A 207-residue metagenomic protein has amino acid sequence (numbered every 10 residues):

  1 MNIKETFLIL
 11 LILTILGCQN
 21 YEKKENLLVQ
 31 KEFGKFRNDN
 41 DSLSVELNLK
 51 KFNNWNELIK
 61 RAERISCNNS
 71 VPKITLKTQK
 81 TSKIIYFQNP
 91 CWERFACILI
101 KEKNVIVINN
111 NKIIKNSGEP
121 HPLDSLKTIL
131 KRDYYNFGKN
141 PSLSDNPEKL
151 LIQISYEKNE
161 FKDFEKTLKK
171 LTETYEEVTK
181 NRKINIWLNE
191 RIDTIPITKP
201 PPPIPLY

Functional and structural regions predicted by a protein language model:
N2-I9: Sec-dependent signal peptide recognition, specifically the positively charged N-region followed immediately by
T14-G17: C-terminal motif of bacterial Sec signal peptides marking the signal peptidase cleavage site
Q19-Y207: Long, low-hydrophobicity, acidic/polar, solvent-exposed interaction domains
